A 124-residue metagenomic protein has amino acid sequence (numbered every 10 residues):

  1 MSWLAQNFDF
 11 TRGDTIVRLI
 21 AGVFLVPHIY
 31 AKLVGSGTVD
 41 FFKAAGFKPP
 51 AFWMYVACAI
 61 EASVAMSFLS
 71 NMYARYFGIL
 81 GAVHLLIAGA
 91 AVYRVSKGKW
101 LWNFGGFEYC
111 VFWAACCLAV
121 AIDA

Functional and structural regions predicted by a protein language model:
M1-V34, D40-K43, A51-A59, S63-M66 (+1 more regions): Extended, low-polarity transmembrane helix blocks
G46: Conserved functional loop/turn residues at catalytic and ligand-binding sites
